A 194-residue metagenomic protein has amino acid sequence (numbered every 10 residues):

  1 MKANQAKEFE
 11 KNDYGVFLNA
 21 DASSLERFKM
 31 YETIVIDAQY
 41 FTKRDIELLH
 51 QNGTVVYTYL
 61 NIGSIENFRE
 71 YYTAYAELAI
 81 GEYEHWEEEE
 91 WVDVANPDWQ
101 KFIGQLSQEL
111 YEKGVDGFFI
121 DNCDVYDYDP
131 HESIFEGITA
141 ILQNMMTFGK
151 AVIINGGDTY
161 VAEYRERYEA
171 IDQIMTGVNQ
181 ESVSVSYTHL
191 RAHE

Functional and structural regions predicted by a protein language model:
M1-L25, V35: Boundary/entry segment of secreted carbohydrate-active catalytic domains
A22-Q39, K113: Catalytic domains of carbohydrate-active enzymes, especially glycoside hydrolases
L48-K113: Substrate-binding cleft of extracellular glycoside hydrolase catalytic domains
T58, I120, T176: Conserved, mostly hydrophobic/aromatic
I103-D129: Active-site groove signature of glycoside hydrolases
L142-Y164: Aromatic-lined carbohydrate-recognition surfaces of secreted/lumenal glycan-active proteins
D158-V183: Substrate-binding cleft/loops of secretory-pathway carbohydrate-active enzymes
T188-E194: Conserved small/polar residues in nucleotide/adenosyl-binding loops
